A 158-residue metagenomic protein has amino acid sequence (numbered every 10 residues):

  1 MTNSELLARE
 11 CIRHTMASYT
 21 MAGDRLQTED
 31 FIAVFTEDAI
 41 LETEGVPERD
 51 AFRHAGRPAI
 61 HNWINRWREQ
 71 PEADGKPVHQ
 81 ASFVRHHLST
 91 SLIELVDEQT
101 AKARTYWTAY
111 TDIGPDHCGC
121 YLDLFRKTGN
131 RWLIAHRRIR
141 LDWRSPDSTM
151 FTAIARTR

Functional and structural regions predicted by a protein language model:
M1-E37: Short, low-complexity N-terminal intrinsically disordered segments enriched in polar/charged residues
C11-H14, R85, D116-H117: Short, glycine/acidic-rich beta->alpha junctions
G23, F35-T36, T43, W107-A109 (+1 more regions): Short beta-strand segments enriched in hydrophobic/aromatic residues within well-folded beta-rich domains
T28, I32-R104: A solvent-exposed, acidic/Ser-Thr-rich amphipathic alpha-helical stretch
L88-I93, T108-A109, C120-R126: Hydrophobic/aromatic beta-strand elements that line small-molecule binding cavities or substrate pockets in beta-rich
T100-K102, C118-T149: Short beta-strand edge/turn micro-motifs at domain boundaries
Y110-D116: Short, cysteine-centered beta-strand-loop-beta hairpins and adjacent loop/turn segments enriched in charged/polar
D142-R144, A153-R158: A hydrophobic membrane-anchoring alpha-helix module
